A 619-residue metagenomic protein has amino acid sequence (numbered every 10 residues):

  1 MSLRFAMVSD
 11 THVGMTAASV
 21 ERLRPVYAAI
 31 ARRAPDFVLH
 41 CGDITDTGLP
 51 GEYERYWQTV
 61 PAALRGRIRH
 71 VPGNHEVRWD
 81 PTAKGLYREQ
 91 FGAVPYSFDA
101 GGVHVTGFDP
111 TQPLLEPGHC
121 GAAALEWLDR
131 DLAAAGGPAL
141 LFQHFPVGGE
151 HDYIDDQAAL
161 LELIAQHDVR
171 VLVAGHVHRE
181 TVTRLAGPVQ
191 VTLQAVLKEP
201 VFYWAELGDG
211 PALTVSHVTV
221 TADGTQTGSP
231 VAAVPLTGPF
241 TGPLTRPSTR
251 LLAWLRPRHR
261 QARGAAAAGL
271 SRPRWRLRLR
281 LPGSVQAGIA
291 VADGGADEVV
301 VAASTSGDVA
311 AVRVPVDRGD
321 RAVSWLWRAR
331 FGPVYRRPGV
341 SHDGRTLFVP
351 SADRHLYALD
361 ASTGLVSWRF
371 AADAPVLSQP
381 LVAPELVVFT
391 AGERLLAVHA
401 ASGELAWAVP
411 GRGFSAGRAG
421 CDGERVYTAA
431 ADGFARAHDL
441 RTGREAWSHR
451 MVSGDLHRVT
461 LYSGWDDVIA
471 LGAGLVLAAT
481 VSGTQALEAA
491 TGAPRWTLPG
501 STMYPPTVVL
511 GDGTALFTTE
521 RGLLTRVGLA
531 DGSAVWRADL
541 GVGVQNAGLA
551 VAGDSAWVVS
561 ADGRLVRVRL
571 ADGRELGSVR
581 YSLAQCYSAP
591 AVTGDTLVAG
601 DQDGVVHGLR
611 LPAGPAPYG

Functional and structural regions predicted by a protein language model:
M1-R55, R130: N-terminal active-site segment of His-dependent metallophosphoesterases
S2, P25, T181, A186-R260: Binuclear metal-dependent phosphoesterase catalytic core
P50-A134, A159-D168, R179-W204: Extended active-site neighborhood of metal-dependent phosphoesterases/phosphodiesterases
G269-A292, S324-S341, W368-V382, G392 (+7 more regions): Extracytoplasmic beta-rich repeat domains
S304-T305, S351-A352, T390-G392, A430-A431 (+4 more regions): Structural signature of WD-repeat beta-propellers
V314-R318, D360-T363, H399-S402, D439-T442 (+4 more regions): Short loop/turn segments that connect beta-strands within beta-propeller blades
